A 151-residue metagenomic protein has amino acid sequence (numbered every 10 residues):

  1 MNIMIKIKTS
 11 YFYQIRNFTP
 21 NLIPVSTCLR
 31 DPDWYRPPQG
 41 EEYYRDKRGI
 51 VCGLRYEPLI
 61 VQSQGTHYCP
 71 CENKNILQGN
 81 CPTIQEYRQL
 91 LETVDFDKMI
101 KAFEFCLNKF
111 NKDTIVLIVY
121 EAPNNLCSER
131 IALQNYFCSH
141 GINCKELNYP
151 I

Functional and structural regions predicted by a protein language model:
N2-I151: Residues lining hydrophobic/aromatic ligand-binding pockets adjacent to catalytic sites
